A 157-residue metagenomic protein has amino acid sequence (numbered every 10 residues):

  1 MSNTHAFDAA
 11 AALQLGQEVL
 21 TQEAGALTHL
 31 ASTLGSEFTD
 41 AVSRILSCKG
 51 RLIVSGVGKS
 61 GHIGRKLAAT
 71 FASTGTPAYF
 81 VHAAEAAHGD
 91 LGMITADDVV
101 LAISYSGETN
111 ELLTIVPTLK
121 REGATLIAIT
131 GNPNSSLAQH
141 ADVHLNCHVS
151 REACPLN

Functional and structural regions predicted by a protein language model:
M1-H5, A11-G50: An N-terminal, well-structured beta->alpha segment
N3-A6, E152-C154: A short small-residue
G50-N157: Glycine-rich phosphate-binding loops that contact phosphosugars or nucleotide phosphates
